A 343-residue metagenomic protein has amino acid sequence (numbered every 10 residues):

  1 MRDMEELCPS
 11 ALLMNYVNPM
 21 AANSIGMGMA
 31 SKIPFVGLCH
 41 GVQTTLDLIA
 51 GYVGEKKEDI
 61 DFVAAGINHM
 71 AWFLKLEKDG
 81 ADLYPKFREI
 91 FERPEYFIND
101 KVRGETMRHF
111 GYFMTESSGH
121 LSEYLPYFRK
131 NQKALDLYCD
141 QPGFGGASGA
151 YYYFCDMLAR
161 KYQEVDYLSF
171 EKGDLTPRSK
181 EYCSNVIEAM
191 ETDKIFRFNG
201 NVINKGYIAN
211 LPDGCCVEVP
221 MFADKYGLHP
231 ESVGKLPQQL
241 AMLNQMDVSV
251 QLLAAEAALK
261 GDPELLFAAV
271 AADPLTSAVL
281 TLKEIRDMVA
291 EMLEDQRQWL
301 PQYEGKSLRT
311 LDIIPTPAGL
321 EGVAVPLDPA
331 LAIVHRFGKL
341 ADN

Functional and structural regions predicted by a protein language model:
M1-E5, A50, I187: Generic structural signal for well-ordered alpha-helical scaffold segments
M1-S31: Rossmann-fold NAD(P)-binding glycine/threonine-rich loop
L13-V17, G37-C39, F198-N199: A structural signal for short, well-ordered beta-strand segments and their strand-loop junctions that often border
N18-A21, H40-G41, A65-I67: An acidic- and aromatic-residue-enriched active-site/binding cleft used to recognize and process polar
I25-M29, L48-I49, L74-L76: Short acidic, glycine/serine/threonine-rich loops at helix termini
M29-F35, G80-A81: A glycine- and small-aliphatic-rich helix-loop capping segment at beta-alpha/alpha-beta transitions that lines
I33-V53: Acidic, His- and aromatic-enriched active-site or binding-groove loops in soluble protein domains that engage sugars
G51-L340: Long, compositionally biased stretches enriched for glycine and/or charged residues
